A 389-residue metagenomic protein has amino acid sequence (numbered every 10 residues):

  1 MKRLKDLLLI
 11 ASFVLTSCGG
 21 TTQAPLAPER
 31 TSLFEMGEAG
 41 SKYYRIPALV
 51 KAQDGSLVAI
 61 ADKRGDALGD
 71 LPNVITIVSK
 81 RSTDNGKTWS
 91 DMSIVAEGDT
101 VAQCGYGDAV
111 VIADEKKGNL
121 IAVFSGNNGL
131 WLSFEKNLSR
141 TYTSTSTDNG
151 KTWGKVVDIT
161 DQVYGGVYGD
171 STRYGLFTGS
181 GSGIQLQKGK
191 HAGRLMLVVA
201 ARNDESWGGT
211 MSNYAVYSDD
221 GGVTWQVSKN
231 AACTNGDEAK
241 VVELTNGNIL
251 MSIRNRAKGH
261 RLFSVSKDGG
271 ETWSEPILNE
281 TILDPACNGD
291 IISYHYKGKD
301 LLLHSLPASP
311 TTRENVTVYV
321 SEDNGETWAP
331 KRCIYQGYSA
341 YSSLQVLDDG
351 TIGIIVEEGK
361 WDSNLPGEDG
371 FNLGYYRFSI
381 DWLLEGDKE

Functional and structural regions predicted by a protein language model:
K2-I10: Sec-dependent signal peptide recognition, specifically the positively charged N-region followed immediately by
T16-S17: C-terminal motif of bacterial Sec signal peptides marking the signal peptidase cleavage site
G20-E389: Asp-box/BNR beta-propeller blade signature and adjacent active/binding-site loops in extracellular glycan-interacting
